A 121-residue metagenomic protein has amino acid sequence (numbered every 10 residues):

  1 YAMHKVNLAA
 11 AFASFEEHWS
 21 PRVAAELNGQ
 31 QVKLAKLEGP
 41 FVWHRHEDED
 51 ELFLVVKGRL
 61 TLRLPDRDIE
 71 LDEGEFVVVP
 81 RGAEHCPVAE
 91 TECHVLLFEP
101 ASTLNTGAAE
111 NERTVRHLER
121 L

Functional and structural regions predicted by a protein language model:
Y1-K33, E110-L121: A short, N-terminal "cap"/entry segment at the start of jelly-roll beta-barrel domains of the cupin/DSBH fold
E17-H18, Q31-E47: Conserved short histidine dyad/triad with adjacent acidic residue
N28, V56-K57, D72-E73, T91: A cytosolic small-molecule/anion-sensing beta-strand core signal
G29-Q31, E38-P40, K57-T61, D68 (+1 more regions): Short, charged/polar surface micro-motifs in flexible loops or helix N-caps
K36-E38, H46-R63: Short, conserved beta-strand element in jelly-roll/cupin
P65-G82: Short acidic-glycine-tyrosine-enriched beta hairpin
R81-N111: Ligand-binding loop in jelly-roll beta-barrel domains
